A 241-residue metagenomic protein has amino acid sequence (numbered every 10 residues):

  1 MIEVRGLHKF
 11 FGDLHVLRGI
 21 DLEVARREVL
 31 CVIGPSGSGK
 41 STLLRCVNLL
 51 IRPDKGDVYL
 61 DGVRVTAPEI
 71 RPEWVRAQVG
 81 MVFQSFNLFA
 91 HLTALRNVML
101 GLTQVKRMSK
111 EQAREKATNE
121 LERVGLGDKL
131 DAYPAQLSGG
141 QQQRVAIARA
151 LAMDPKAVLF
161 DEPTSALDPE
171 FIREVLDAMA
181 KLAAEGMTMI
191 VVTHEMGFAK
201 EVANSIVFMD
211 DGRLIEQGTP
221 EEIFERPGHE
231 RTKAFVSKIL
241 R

Functional and structural regions predicted by a protein language model:
M1-P220: ABC family nucleotide-binding domain
D210, Q217-R241: C-terminal boundary and immediately downstream tail of ABC-type ATPase nucleotide-binding domains
